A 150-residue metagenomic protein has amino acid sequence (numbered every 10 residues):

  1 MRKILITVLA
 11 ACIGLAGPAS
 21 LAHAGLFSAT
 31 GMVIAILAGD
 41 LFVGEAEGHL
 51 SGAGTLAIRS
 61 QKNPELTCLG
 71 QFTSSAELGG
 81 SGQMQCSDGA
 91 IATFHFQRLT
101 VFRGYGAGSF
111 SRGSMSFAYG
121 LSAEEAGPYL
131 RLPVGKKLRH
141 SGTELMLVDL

Functional and structural regions predicted by a protein language model:
M1-V8: Bacterial N-terminal signal peptides that target proteins for export
I13-L21: C-terminal segment of classical bacterial N-terminal signal peptides
A22-S51, Q97-L150: Long terminal segments
V33, L56-I58, M84: Hydrophobic beta-strand residues in large extracellular and virion-surface proteins
E47-A76: N-terminal, post-signal-peptide region of Sec/Tat-exported proteins
L66-Y105: Mid-chain, structured segments of secreted extracytoplasmic proteins
